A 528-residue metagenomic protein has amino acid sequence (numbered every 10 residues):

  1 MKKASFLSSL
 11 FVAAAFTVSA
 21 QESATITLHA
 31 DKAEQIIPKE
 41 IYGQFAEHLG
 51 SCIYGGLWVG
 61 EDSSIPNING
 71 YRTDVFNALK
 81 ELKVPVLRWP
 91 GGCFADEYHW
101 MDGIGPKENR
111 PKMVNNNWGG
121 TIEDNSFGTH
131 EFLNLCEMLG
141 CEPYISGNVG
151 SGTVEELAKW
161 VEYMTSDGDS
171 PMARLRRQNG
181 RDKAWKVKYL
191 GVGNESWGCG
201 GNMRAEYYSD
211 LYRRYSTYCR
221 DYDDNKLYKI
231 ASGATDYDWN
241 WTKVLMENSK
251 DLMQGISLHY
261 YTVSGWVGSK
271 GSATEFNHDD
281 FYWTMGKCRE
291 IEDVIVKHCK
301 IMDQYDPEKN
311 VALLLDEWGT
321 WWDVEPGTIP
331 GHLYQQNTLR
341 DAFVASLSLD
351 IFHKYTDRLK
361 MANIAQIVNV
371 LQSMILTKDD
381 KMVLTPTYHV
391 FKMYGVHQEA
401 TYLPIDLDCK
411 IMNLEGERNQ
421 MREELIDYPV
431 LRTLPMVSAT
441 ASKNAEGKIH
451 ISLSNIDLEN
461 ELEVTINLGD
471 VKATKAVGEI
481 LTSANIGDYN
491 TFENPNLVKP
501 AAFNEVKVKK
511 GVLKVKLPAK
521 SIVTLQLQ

Functional and structural regions predicted by a protein language model:
M1-S23: Bacterial Sec-dependent N-terminal signal peptides
L10, G128, N277-D279: Alpha-helix capping and helix-coil boundary motifs
A20-G255, I291-V324, T328-Q528: Non-catalytic accessory regions flanking glycosidase/transglycosidase catalytic cores in CAZymes
L258: Histidine-centered catalytic micro-motifs
Y261-Y282, T328: Active-site His/acidic residue clusters
G286-R289: Beta-strand-rich domain onsets/edges
